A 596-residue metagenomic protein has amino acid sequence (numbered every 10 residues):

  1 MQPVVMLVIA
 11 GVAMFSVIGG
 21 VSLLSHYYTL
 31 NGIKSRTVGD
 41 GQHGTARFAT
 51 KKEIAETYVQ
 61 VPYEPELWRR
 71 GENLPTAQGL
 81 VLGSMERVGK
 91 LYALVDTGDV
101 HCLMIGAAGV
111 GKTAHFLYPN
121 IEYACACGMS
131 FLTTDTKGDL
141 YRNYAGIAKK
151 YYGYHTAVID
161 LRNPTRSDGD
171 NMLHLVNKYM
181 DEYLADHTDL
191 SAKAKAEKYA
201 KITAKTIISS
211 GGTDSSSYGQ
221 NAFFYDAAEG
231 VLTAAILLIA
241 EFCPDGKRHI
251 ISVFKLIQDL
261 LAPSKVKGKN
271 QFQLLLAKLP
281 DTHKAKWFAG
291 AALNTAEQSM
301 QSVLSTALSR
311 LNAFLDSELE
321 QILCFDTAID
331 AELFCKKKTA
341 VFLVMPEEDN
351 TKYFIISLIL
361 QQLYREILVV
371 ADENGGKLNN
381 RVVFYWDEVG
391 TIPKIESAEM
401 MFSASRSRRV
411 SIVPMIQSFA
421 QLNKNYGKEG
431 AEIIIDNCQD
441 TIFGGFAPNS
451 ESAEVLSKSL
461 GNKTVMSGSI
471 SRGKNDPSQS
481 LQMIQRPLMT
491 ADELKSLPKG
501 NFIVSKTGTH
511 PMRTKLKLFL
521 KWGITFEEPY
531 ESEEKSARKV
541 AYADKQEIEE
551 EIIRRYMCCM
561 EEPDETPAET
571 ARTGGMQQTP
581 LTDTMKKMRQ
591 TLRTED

Functional and structural regions predicted by a protein language model:
M1-V110, A114-E122, C127, T165 (+1 more regions): Basic- and hydrophobic-enriched, low-structure N-terminal and domain-boundary segments that flank ATP-binding catalytic
Q2-V4, S452-S459, T509-M512: Short intrinsically disordered, low-complexity coil segments enriched in acidic
Q42, C324-I329, G473-S480: A glycine-rich phosphate-binding loop feature that marks nucleotide/adenosyl-phosphate handling sites
V81-G89, A93-V410, N425-K428, D492-R513 (+2 more regions): P-loop NTPase motor domains
F402-I503: Conserved ATP-driven motor cores of ASCE-family P-loop NTPases powering translocation/secretion/packaging/pilus
G468, K506, L516: Short secondary-structure boundary segments
